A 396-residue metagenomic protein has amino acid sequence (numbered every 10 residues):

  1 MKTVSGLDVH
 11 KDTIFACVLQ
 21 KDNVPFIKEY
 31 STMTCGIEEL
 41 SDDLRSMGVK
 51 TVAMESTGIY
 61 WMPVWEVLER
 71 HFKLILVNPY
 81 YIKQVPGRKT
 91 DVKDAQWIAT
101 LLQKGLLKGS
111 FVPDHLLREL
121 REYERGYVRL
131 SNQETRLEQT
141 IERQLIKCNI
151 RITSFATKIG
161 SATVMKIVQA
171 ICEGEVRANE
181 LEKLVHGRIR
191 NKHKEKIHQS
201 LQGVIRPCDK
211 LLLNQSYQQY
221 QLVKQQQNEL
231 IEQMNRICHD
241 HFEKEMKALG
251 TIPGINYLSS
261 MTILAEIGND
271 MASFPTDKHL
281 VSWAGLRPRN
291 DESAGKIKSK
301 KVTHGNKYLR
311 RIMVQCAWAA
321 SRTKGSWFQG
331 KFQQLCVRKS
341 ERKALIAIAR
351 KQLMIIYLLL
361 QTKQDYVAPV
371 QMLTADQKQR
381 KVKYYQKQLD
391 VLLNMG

Functional and structural regions predicted by a protein language model:
M1-G396: A detector of single, family-specific signature residues that are central to catalytic or substrate-handling motifs
